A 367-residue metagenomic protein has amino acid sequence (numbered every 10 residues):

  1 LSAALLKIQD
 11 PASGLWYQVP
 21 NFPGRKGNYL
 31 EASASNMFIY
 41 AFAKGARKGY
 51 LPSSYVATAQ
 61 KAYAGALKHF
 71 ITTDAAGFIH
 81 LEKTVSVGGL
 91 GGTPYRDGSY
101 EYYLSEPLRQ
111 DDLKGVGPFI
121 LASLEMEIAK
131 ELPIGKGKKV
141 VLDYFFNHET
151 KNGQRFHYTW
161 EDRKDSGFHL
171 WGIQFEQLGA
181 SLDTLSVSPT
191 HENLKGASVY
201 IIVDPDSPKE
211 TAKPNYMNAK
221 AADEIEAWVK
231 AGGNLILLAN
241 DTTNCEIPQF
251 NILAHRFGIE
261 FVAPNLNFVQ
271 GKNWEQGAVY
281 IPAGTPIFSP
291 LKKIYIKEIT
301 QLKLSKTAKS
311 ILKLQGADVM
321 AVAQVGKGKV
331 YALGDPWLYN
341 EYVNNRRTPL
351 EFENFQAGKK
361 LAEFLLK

Functional and structural regions predicted by a protein language model:
L1, L5, M37, A41 (+4 more regions): Alpha-helical packing segments of well-folded alpha/beta enzyme cores
L1-P23, G27: Oxyanion-binding "anion nests"
L6-P11, K68-A76, A263: Secretory-pathway/luminal and periplasmic proteins that interact with or process carbohydrate-rich
P23-E31, V56, T190, G196: A glycine-rich, coil/turn loop motif that links secondary-structure elements
G24-S35, K44, N240-T243: Short, surface-exposed loop/turn motifs that are enriched in glycine and acidic residues and include a nearby proline
G27-S35, L108-V116, K164, L350-N354: Aromatic-acidic/polar surface patches that form glycan- and anion
L30, I39, R47-E131: CBM-like carbohydrate-recognition segments
K130-K367: Short, surface-exposed patches at the edges or C-terminal ends of soluble domains, predominantly
